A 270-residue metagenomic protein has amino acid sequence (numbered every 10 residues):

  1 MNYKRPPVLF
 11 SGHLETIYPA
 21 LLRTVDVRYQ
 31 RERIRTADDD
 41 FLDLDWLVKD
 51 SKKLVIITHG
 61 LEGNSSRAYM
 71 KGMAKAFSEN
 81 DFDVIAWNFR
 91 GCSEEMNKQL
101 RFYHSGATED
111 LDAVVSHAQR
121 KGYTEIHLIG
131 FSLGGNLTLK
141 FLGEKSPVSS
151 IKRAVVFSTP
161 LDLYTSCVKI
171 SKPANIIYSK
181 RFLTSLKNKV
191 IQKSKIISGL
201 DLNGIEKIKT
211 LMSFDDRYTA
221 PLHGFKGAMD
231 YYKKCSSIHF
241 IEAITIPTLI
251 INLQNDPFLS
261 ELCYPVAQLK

Functional and structural regions predicted by a protein language model:
S11-D50: N-terminal cap/lid segment of alpha/beta-hydrolase-fold proteins
K52-G60: Short beta-strand element of the alpha/beta-hydrolase
G63-K75, E261-C263: The serine-hydrolase catalytic nucleophile loop
A76, R90-H127: Catalytic nucleophile-loop/oxyanion-hole region of alpha/beta-hydrolase and closely related hydrolase-like folds
H127-H223: Alpha/beta-hydrolase-fold enzymes
I176, H239, A243, D256-K270: Active-site-adjacent alpha-helix of alpha/beta-hydrolase-fold enzymes
R217-F240: Active-site nucleophile elbow and catalytic-triad environment of alpha/beta-hydrolase enzymes
I244, I250-N252: Short beta-strand/loop motif that positions the catalytic acidic residue of the alpha/beta-hydrolase fold
